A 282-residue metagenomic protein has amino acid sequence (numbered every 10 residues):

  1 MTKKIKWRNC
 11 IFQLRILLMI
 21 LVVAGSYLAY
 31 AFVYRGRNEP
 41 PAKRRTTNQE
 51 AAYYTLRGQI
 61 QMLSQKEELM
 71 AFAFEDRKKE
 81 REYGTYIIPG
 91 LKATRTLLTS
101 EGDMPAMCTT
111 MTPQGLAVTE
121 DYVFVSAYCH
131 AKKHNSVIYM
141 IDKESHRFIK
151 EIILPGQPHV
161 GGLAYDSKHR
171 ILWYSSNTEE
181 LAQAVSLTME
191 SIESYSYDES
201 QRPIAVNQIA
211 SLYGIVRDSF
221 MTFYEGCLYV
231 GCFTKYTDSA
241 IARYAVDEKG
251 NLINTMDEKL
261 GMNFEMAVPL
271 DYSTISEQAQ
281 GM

Functional and structural regions predicted by a protein language model:
K4-D103: Sequence/structural signature of beta-propeller modules and their immediately flanking N-terminal secretory/stalk
L63, A71, R95-H134: Beta-strand-rich domains and repeat architectures in extracellular enzymes and scaffolds, especially beta-propellers
M104-C108, I152-G156, I209-G214, L270-I275: Surface loop/turn motifs at the tips and blade-to-blade linkers of beta-strand repeat domains
A106-T119, G161-R170, Y213-Y229, Q280-M282: Structural signature of eukaryotic scaffold interfaces centered on beta-propeller domains
V125-S126, Y174, V230: Residue position within the beta-strands of beta-propeller blades
K132-Y139, E180-S191, Y236-D247: Structural motif
L187-S200, I241-K259: Short loop/turn segments immediately following beta-strands, especially the blade-tip and inter-blade linker loops
E193-Y224: Asp-box/WD-like beta-propeller blade repeats and closely related beta-sheet repeat scaffolds
